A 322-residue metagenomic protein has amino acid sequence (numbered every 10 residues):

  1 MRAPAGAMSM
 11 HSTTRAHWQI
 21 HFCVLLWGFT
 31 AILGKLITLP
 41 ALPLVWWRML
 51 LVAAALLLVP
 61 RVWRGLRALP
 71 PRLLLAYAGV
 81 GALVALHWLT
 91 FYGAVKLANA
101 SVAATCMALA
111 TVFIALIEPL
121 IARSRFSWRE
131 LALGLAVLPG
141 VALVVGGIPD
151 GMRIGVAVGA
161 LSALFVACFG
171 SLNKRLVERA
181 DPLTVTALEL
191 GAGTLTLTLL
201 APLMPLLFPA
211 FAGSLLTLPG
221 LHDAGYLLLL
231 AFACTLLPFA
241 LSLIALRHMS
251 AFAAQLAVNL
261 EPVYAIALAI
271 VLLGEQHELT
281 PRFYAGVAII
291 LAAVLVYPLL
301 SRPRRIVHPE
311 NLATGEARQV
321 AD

Functional and structural regions predicted by a protein language model:
M1-W46, V52-A54, A82, L86 (+4 more regions): Glycine-/small-residue-enriched transmembrane alpha-helix faces in small-molecule transporters and effluxers
R15-L25, W47, R64-Y92, R129-A136 (+3 more regions): Loop-to-transmembrane-helix transition segments
L39-L86, T111-I117, A136, A167-L172 (+2 more regions): Transmembrane alpha-helices of multi-pass small-molecule transport proteins
P43-W46, L50-A54, L83, Y92-R123 (+2 more regions): Specific alpha-helical transmembrane segments that line the substrate/conduction pathway and gating interfaces
M49, D223, N259-D322: C-terminal-most transmembrane helix of multi-pass membrane proteins
L56, A78, F126-G146, L268 (+1 more regions): Hydrophobic transmembrane alpha-helices of multi-pass small-molecule transport proteins
L58-P60, R64, A110-A132, A142 (+1 more regions): C-terminal transmembrane-helix exit sites in multi-pass transporters
A103-L109, L172-L195, F232-V271: Helix-helix packing/entry segments at the starts of transmembrane helices
